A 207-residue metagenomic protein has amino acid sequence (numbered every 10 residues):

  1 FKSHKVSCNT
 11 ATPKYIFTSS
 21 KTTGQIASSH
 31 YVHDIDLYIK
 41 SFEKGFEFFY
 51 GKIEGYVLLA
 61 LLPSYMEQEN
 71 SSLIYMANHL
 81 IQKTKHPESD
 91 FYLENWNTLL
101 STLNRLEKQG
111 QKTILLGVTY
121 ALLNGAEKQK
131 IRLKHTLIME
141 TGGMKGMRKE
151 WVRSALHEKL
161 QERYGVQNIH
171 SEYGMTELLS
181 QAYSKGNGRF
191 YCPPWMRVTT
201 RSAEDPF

Functional and structural regions predicted by a protein language model:
F1-K5, M66, G186: Charged, often glycine-rich, active-site loop that binds/positions anionic groups
F1-T18, G24-Y31, I39, K44-E54: Active-site diphosphate/adenylate-binding microenvironment
I16-I26, S64, T119, M175-L178: Ser/Thr-glycine-rich phosphate-binding loops at phosphate-binding pockets of nucleotides, nucleotide cofactors
G24-V32, G55-S64, K85-S89: Short acidic, glycine/Ser/Thr-rich loop/turn "cap" segments at secondary-structure junctions
A27-Y31, F42-E43, L61, E69-S72 (+1 more regions): Short, conserved acidic/polar surface loops in the N-terminal third of protein domains
S28-L37, I74-N78: "Short basic amphipathic alpha-helical interaction patches in structured regions
F48-A77: Conserved AMP-binding loop of ANL adenylate-forming enzymes
G55-V57, N70, H79-F207: Active-site glycine/GP-rich loop and adjacent strand/helix microenvironment that borders small-molecule binding pockets
